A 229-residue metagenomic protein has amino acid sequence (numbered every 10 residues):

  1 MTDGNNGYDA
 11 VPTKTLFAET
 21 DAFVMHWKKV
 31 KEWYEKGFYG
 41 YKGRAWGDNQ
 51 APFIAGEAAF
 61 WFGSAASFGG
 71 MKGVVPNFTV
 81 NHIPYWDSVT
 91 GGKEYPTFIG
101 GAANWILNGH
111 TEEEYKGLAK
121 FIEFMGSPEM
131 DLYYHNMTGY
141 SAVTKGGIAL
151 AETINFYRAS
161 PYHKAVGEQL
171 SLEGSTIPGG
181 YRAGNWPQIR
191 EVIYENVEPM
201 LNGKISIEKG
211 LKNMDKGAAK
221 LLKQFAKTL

Functional and structural regions predicted by a protein language model:
M1-P12, K93-N108, Q188-E198: Periplasmic solute-binding protein
A10-G43: Glycine-centered hinge/linker elements that transmit conformational signals in sensory and ligand-binding systems
Y34-F38, E57, M71-V75, M125-E129 (+4 more regions): Sec/Tat-exported extracytoplasmic proteins
K36-G43, W61, F78-N81, D131-H135: Acidic/polar loop patches that form or flank catalytic/metal-binding clefts of enzymes that bind anionic ligands
Q50-A51, A55, A66-G69, I83-W86 (+4 more regions): Mature extracytoplasmic/periplasmic domains
F53, I207-A219: Short, well-structured alpha-helical segments that form the helix of a local strand-helix-strand
A55-S64, P76: Alpha-to-beta junction loops
N77-F98: Short beta-strand->loop
